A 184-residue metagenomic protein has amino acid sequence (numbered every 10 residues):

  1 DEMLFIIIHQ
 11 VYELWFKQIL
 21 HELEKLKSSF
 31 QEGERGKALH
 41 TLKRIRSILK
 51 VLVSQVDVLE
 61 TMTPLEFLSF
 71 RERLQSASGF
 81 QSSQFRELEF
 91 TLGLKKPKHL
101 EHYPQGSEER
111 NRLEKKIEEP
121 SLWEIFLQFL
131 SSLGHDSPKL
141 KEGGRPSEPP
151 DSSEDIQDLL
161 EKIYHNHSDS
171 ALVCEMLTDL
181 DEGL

Functional and structural regions predicted by a protein language model:
D1-L184: Surface-exposed peri-terminal alpha-helical interaction modules
